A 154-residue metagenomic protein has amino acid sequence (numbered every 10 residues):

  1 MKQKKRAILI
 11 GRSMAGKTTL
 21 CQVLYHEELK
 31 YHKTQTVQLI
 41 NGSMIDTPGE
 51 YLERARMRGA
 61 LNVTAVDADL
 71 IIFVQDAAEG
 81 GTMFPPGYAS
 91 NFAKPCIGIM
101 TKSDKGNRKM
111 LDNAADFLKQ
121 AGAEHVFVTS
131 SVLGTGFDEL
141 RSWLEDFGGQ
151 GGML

Functional and structural regions predicted by a protein language model:
M1-Q3, V37-I40, T64-A68, N91-A93: Flexible, charged surface loops at secondary-structure boundaries
M1-T47: Conserved G1/Walker A P-loop phosphate-binding module
L39-A78: Conserved nucleotide-sensing/catalytic segment adjacent to the nucleotide-binding pocket in NTP-handling enzymes
G49-Y51, K102-G106, L133: Short histidine/acidic/glycine/proline-rich micro-motifs that form metal- and phosphate-coordinating active-site loops
A60, T82-F84, G136-E139: Short acidic active-site motifs
A65, F73-V126: Conserved C-terminal guanine-recognition region of P-loop GTPase G domains, centered on the G4
G106-L154: Canonical P-loop GTPase G-domain recognition
